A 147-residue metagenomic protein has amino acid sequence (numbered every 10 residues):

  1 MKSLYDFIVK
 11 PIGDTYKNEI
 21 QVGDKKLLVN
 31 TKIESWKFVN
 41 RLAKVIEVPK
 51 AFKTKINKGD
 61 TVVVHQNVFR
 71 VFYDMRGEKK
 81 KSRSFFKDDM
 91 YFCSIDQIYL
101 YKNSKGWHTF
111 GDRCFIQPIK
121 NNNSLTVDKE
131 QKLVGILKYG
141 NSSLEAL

Functional and structural regions predicted by a protein language model:
M1-L147: Acidic-enriched and Gly/Ser
